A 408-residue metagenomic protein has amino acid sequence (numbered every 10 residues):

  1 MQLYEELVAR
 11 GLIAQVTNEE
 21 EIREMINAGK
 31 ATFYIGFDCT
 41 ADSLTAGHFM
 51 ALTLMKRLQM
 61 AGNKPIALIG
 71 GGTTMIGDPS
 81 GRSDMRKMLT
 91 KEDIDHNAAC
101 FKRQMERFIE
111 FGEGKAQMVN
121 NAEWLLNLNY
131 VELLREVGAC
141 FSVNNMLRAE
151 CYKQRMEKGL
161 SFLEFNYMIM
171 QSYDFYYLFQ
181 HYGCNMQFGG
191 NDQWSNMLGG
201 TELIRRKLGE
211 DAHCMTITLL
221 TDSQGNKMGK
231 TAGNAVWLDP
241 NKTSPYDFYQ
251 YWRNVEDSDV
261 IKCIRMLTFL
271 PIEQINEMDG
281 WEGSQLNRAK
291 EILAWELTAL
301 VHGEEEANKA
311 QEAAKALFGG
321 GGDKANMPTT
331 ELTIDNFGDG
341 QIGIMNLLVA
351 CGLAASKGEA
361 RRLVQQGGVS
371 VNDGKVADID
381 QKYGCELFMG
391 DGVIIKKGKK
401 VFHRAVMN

Functional and structural regions predicted by a protein language model:
M1-Q193, L198-T201, L208-H213, N226 (+1 more regions): NTP-dependent nucleotidyl-transfer catalytic core
I204-N408: Conserved nucleotide- and phosphate/pyrophosphate-binding catalytic cores in adenylate/nucleotidyl-handling enzymes
